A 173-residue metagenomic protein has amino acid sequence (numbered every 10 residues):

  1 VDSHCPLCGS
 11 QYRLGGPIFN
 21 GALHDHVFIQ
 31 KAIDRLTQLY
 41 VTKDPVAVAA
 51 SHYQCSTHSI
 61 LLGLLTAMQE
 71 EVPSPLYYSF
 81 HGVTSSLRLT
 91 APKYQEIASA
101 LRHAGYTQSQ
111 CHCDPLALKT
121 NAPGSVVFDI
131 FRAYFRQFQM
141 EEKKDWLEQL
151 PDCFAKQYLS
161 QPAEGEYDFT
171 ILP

Functional and structural regions predicted by a protein language model:
V1-P173: SAM-dependent transferase fold signal centered on methyltransferase-like domains, encompassing both Class I
